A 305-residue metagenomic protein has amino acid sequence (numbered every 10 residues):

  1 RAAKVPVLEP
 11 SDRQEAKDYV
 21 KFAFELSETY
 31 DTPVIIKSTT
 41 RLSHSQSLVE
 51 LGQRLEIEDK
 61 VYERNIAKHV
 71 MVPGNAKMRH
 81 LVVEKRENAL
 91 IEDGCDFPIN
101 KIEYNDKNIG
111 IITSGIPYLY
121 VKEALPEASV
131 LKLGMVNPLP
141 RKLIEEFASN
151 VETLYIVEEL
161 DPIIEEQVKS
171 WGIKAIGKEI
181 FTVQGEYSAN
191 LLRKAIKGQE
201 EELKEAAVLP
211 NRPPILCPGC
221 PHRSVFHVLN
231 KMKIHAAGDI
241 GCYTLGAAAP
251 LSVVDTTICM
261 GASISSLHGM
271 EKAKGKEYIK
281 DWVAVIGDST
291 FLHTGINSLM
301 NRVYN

Functional and structural regions predicted by a protein language model:
R1-E28, H235-N305: Thiamine diphosphate
P10-L216, P221-V225, I234: Flexible, low-complexity linker and terminal segments
